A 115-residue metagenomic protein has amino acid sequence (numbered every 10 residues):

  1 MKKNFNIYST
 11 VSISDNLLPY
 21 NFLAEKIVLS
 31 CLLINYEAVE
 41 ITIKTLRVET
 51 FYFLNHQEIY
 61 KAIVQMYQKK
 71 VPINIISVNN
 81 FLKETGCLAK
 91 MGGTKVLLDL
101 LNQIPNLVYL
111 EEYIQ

Functional and structural regions predicted by a protein language model:
M1-Q115: Noncatalytic partner-interaction/assembly domains of nucleic-acid and motor enzyme complexes, especially the accessory
